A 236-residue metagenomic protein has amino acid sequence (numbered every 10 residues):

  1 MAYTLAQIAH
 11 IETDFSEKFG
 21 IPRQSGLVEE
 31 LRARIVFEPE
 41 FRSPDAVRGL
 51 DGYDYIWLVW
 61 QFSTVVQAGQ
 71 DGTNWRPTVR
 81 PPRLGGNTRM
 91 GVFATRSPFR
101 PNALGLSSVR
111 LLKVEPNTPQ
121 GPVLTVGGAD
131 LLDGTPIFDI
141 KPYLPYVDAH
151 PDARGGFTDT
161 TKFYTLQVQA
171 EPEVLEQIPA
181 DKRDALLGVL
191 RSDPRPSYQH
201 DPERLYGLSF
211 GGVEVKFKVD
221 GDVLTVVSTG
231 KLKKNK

Functional and structural regions predicted by a protein language model:
M1-L104, P116-K236: Mixed-charge, low-complexity intrinsically disordered regions
E12, V109-L112: Conserved positions in beta-strands of structured domains
